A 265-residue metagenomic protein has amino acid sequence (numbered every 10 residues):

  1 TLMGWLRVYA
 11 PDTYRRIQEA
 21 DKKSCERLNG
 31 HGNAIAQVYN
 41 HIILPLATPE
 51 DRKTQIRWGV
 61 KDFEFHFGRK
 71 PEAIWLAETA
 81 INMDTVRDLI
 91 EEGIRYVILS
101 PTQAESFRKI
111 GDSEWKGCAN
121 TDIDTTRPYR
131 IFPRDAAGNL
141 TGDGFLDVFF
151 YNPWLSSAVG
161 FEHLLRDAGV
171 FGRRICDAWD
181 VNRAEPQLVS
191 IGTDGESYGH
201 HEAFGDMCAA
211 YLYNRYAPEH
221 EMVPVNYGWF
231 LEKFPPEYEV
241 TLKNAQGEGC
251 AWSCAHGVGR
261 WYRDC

Functional and structural regions predicted by a protein language model:
T1, A73-N82, T102, G228-L231: Short, solvent-exposed turn/loop segments enriched in Gly/Ser/Thr/Pro and often Arg
M3, I81, Q103, P153-S156 (+1 more regions): Short, glycine-/Ser/Thr-/acidic-enriched flexible segments
R7-L76, T141-H163, P186, S190: Metal-dependent polysaccharide deacetylase catalytic core of the NodB/CE4 family, i.e., the active-site-bearing domain
Y14-N33, K53, R57, R69 (+3 more regions): Acidic, His- and aromatic-enriched active-site or binding-groove loops in soluble protein domains that engage sugars
A47, E105-E114, A158, P236: Short, charged, surface-exposed secondary-structure boundary motifs
R52-E64, G68, E72-W75, N82-R95 (+3 more regions): Short, well-ordered alpha-helical packing segments
W115-W154, L165-C265: Active-site and substrate-binding clefts of carbohydrate-active enzymes
